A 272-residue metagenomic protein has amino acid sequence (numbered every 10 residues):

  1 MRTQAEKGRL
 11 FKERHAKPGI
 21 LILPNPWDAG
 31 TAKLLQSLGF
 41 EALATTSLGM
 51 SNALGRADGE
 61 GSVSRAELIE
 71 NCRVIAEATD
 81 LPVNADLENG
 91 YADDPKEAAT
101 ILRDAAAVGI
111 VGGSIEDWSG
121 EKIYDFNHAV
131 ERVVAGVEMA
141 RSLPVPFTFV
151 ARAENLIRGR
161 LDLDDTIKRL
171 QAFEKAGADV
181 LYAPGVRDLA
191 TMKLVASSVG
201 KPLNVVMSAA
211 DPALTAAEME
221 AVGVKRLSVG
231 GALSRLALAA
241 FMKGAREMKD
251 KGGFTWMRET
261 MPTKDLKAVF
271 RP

Functional and structural regions predicted by a protein language model:
R2-V229, L236-L238, M242-K243, E247: Alpha/beta enzyme core
V229-P272: Conserved alpha/beta catalytic core and glycan-binding cleft of carbohydrate-active enzymes
